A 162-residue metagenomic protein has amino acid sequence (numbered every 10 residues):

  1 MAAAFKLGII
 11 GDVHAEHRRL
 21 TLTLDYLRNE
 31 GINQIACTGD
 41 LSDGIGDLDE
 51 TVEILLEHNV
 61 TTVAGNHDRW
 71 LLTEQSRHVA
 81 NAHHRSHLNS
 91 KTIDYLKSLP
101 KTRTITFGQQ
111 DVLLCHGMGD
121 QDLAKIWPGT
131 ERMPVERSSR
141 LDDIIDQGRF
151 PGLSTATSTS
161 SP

Functional and structural regions predicted by a protein language model:
A2, L27-I32, F107-G108, Q147-R149: Glycine-rich phosphate-binding loop signature in dinucleotide/nucleotide-binding domains
A4-S98: Core catalytic region of metal-dependent phosphoesterases/phosphodiesterases, especially metallo-beta-lactamase-like
H83-S98, T102-P162: Acidic, His/Gly-enriched loop-helix segments that form or flank divalent-metal centers in metallo-dependent hydrolases
